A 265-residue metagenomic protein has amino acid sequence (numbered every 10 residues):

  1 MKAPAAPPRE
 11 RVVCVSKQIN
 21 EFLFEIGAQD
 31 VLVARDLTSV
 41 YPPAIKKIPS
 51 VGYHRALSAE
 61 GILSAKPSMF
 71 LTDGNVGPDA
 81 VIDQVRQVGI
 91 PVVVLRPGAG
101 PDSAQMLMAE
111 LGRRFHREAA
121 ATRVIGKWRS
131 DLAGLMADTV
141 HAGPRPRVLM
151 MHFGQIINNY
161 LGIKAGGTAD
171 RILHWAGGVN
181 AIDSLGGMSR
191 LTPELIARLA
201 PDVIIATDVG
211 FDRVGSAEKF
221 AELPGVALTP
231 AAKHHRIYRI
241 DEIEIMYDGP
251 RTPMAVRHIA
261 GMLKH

Functional and structural regions predicted by a protein language model:
A6-R11, M69, A80-I157, I182-S184 (+1 more regions): Extracytoplasmic substrate-binding proteins
E10-V76, A80, S184, D212: A short, structured surface patch at a secondary-structure boundary
N20-E25, V40-A44, I156-L161, A206 (+2 more regions): Short, solvent-exposed loop/turn elements at domain surfaces
D36, I163-M188, D208, R239: His/Asp/Glu-enriched short active-site or ligand-binding loop at hydrolase and phosphoryl-transfer sites
A59-K66, T192-A200: Short helices/loops that flank or line small-molecule/ion binding pockets
A65-F70, P91, L199-I205: Alpha-to-beta junction loops
G77-Q87, V203-A221: A ligand-binding cleft/hinge motif common to bilobed small-molecule-binding domains
G178-N180, S184-G187, T192-L195, V209-G210 (+4 more regions): Acidic/histidine-enriched, beta-strand-rich ligand/metal-binding domains
